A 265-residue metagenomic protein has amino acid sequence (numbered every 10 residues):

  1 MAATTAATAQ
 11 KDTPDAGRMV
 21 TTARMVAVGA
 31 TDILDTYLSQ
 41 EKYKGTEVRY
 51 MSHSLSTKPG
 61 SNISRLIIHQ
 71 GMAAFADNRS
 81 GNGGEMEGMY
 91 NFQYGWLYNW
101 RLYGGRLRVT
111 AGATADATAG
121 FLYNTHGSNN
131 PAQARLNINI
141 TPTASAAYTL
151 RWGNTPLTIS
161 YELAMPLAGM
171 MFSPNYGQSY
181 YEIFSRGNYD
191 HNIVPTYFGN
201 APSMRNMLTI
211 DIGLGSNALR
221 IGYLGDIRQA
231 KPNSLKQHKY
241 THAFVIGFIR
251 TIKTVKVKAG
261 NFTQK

Functional and structural regions predicted by a protein language model:
A9-I63, K265: Short glycine/proline- and aromatic-enriched beta-strand/turn motifs that initiate or cap beta-hairpins
K11-V20, T57-L66, W100-V109, R151-I159 (+2 more regions): Short loop/turn motifs that connect adjacent beta-strands in outer-membrane beta-barrel proteins
V28-L34, Q70-A76, A115-Y123, L163-M171 (+3 more regions): Transmembrane beta-strands of outer-membrane beta-barrel pores
L34-Y43, A76-E85, G127-Q133, N192-T196 (+2 more regions): Extracellular loop and loop/strand-boundary signature of outer-membrane beta-barrel proteins
K42-Y50, G84-F92, L107, A132-P142 (+2 more regions): Residues that define the transmembrane beta-barrel architecture of outer-membrane proteins
Y50-P59, F92-W100, A113, P142-Y148 (+3 more regions): Residues on the lipid-exposed face of transmembrane beta-strands in outer-membrane beta-barrel proteins
N129-S216: Outer-membrane beta-barrel transmembrane domain signature
P156, E162-A164, F172-P174, V194 (+1 more regions): Predominantly the C-terminal beta-signal and adjacent terminal strand-loop region of outer-membrane beta-barrel
